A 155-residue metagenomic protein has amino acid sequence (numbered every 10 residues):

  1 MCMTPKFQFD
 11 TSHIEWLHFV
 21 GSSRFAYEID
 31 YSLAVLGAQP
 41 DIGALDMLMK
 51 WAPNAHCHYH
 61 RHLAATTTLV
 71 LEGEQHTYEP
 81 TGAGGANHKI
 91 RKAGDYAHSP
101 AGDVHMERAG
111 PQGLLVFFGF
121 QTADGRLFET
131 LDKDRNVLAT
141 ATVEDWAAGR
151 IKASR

Functional and structural regions predicted by a protein language model:
M1-G43, N87-K89, D132-R155: A short, N-terminal "cap"/entry segment at the start of jelly-roll beta-barrel domains of the cupin/DSBH fold
L33-V35, D46-K50, T67, H88 (+1 more regions): Conserved hydrophobic/aromatic beta-strand scaffold that supports enzyme active sites
A34-G43, P53-A65: Active-site region of the double-stranded beta-helix
P40, T81-G102, M106-G110: Short acidic-glycine-tyrosine-enriched beta hairpin
M47-M49, C57-H62, E79, A86-K89 (+1 more regions): Short histidine-centered beta-strand/loop micro-motifs that create catalytic or ligand/metal-coordination sites
P53, H62-G82: Glycine- and acidic-residue-biased ligand/ion/polar-headgroup-sensing regions
A55-H58, H76-T77, D95-E107, D124-G125: Histidine-centered metal-chelating micro-motifs
H98, P111-E129: A short hydrophobic beta-strand segment most commonly corresponding to one strand of the jelly-roll/cupin
